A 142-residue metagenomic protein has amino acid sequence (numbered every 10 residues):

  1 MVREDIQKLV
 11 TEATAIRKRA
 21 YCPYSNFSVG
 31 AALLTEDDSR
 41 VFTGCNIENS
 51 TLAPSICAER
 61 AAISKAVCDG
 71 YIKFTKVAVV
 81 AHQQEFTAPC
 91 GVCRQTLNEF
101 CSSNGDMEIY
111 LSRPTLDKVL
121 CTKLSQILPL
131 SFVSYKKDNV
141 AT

Functional and structural regions predicted by a protein language model:
M1-R19, D69-T142: C-terminal binding/interaction regions
E12, A58-K65: Short, well-ordered amphipathic alpha-helical segments that serve as non-catalytic structural scaffolds within diverse
S25-T35: Short beta-strand scaffold segments in enzyme catalytic cores
L34, S64-Y71: Alpha-helix C-terminal capping segments
T35-S39, R113-T115: Short acidic-glycine loop/turn motifs at beta-strand connectors
D37-N49, I72-V77: Glycine/charged-rich beta-loop-alpha catalytic/anionic-binding loops adjacent to active sites
C45-R60: Compact, glycine-rich, soluble single-domain proteins
C57, A61, V92-Q95: Short amphipathic alpha-helical face segments that pack within enzyme cores and frequently flank/anchor catalytic
